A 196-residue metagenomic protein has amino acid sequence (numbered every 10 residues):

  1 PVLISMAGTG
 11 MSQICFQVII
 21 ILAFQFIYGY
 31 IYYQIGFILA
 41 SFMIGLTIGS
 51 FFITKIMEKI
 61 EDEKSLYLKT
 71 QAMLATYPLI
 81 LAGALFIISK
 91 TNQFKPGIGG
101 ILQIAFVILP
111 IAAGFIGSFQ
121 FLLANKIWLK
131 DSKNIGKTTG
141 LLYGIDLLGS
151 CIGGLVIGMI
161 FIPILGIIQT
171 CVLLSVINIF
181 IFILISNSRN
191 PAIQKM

Functional and structural regions predicted by a protein language model:
P1-M196: Alpha-helical transmembrane segments of multi-pass membrane proteins
